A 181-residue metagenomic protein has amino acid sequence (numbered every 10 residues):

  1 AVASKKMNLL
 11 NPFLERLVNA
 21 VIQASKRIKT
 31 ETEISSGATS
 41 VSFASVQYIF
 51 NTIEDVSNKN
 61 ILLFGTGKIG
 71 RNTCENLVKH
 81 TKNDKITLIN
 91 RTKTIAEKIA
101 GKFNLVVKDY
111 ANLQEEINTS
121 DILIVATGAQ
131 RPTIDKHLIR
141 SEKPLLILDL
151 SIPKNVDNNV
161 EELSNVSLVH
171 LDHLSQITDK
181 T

Functional and structural regions predicted by a protein language model:
A1-V56: Glycine/serine-rich phosphate-binding loop and adjoining beta1-alpha1 elements at the start of nucleotide-handling
G37-S42, V46-V78, L88-R91, I95: Glycine-rich adenosine-cofactor-binding loop
T73-E75, K79-H80, D121-I124, G128: N-terminal loops that bind phosphate or other acidic moieties and the adjacent beta-alpha structural core
K79-K85, P144: Conserved S-adenosyl-L-methionine
K82, K102-F103, E162-S164: Short, structured coil segments at secondary-structure junctions
N104-T119: Short acidic low-complexity segments
E115-D121, G128-L148: Rossmann-fold NAD(P) dinucleotide-binding segment
R140-L146, L150-T181: Adenosine-phosphate binding glycine-rich loop
